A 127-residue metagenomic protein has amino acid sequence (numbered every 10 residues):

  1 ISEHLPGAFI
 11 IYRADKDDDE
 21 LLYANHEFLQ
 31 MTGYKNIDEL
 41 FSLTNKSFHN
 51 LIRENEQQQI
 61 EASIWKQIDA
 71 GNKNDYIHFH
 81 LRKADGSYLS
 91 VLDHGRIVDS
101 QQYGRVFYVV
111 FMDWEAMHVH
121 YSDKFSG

Functional and structural regions predicted by a protein language model:
I1-K16, V119-G127: PAS/LOV and related PAS-like sensory modules
G7-F9, F48-I52, E56-Q57, S90-V91 (+1 more regions): Localized chelating/binding microdomains that coordinate divalent metal ions or stabilize phosphate-bearing
Y12-D15, H80-G86, D99: PAS-family sensory domains
D18-L22, Y88: Conserved hydrophobic beta-strand signature of PAS-family and PAS-like sensory domains
L22, L29-N50, Q57-Q58, A62: PAS and related sensory helical modules
I52-H78: Terminal output helix/cap of sensory domains in signal transduction proteins
D75-H80, D85-H94, Y108: PAS/PAC sensory module
D93-H120: Short loop/turn elements at sensory-signaling interfaces that couple input to output
